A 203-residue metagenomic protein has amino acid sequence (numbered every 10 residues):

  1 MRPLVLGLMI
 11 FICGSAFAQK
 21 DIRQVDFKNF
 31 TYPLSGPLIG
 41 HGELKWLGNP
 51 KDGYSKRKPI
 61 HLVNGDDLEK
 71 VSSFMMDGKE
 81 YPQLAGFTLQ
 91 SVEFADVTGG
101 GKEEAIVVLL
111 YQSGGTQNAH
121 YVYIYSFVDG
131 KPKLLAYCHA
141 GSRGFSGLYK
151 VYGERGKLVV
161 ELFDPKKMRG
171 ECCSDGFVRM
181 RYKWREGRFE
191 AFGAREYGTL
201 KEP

Functional and structural regions predicted by a protein language model:
L4-G7, A16-P59, S146-P203: Acidic, small-residue rich beta-repeat scaffolds with periodic aromatic anchors
K79-S91, A140-L148, R195-E202: Repeat-based blade/solenoid architectures
P82-Q83, Y111-Q117, M168-S174: Short consensus segments that form the blades of beta-propeller domains, in both extracellular/periplasmic
V97-L110, E154-E161: Acidic/hydrophobic-patterned starts of short beta strands in beta-sheet-rich repeat architectures
H120-S126: Short, surface-exposed beta-strand/strand-loop-strand elements in extracellular ectodomains
V128-D129, R185: Short loop/turn segments that connect beta-strands within beta-propeller blades
K133-H139, A191-E196: Beta-propeller fold detector
